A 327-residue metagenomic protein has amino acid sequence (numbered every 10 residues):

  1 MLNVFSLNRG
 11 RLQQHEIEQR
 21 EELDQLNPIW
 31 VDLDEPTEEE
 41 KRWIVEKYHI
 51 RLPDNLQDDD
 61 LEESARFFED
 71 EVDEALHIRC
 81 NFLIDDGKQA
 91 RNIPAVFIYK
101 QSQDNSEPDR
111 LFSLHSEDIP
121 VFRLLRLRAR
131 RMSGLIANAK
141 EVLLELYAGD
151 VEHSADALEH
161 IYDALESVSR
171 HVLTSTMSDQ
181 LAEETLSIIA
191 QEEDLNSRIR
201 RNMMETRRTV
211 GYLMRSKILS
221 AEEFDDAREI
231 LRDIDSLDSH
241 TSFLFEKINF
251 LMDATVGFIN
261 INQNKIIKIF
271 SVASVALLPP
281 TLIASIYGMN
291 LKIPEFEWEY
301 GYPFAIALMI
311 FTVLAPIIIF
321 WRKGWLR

Functional and structural regions predicted by a protein language model:
M1-R215, S220, E229, D233-S236 (+1 more regions): Peripheral, non-transmembrane regulatory/ligand-interaction domains of membrane transport proteins
H15, R20, E39-K41, D86-K88 (+10 more regions): Residues in flexible loops and secondary-structure boundaries
T209-F224, L251-N262: Long amphipathic alpha-helical coiled-coil segments
D235-R327: Hydrophobic alpha-helical transmembrane segments and their immediately adjacent juxtamembrane loops
